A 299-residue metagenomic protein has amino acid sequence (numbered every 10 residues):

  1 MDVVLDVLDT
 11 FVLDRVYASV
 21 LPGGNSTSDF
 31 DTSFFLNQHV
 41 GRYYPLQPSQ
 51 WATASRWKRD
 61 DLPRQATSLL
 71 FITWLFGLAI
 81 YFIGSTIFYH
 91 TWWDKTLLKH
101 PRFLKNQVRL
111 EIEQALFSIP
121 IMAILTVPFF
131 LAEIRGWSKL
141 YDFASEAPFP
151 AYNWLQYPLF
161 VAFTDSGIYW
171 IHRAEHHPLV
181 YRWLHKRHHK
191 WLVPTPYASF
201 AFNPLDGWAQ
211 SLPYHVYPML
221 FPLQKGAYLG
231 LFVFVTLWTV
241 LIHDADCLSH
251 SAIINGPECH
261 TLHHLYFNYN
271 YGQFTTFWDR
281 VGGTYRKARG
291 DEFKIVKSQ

Functional and structural regions predicted by a protein language model:
M1-P63, T67, W93-L104, E175-Q299: Cytosolic/stromal cytosol-facing helical appendages immediately following the last transmembrane segment
D9, I72-G84, F117-E133, L159-V161 (+1 more regions): Hydrophobic alpha-helical transmembrane segments of multi-pass integral membrane proteins
T32, L36, D60-M122: Alpha-helical transmembrane segments in multi-pass membrane proteins
T67-F71, L75, L116, W154-P158 (+2 more regions): Hydrophobic alpha-helical transmembrane segments
G84-W93, T126-I134, S138, I168-H176 (+3 more regions): Membrane-water interface at transmembrane helix exits
H100, K105, R109, I124-F163: Juxtamembrane helix-loop-helix connectors linking adjacent transmembrane helices in multi-pass membrane enzymes
I112, H172, H185: Conserved hydrophobic/aromatic pocket- or pore-lining residues that grip, position, or stack substrates in active sites
P148-Y169, R173, L229, V235-T239: Membrane-embedded alpha-helical segments that form the functional core of polytopic membrane enzymes, especially those
